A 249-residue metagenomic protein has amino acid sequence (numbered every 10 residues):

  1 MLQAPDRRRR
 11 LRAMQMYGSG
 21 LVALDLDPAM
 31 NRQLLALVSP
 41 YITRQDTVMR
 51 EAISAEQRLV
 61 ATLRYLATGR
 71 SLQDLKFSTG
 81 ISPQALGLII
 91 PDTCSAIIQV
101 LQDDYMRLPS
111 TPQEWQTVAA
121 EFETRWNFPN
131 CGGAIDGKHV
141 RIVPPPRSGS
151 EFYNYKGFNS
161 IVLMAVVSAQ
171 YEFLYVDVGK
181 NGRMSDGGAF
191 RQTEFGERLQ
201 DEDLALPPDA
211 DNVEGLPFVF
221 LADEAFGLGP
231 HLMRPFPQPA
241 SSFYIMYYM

Functional and structural regions predicted by a protein language model:
M1-Q45, Q99-D103: Charged, often Cys/His-bearing segments associated with DNA-binding zinc-finger transcription factors
Q33-L34, A61, V118: A structural signal for short hydrophobic/aromatic patches embedded in well-ordered alpha helices
S39-P40, L66-S71, G227: Short connector loops/turns at beta-strand edges and beta->alpha or beta->beta junctions
Q45-A52: Short, surface-exposed loop/turn segments at secondary-structure junctions
A55-T68: Short, amphipathic alpha-helical "recognition" segments used to contact nucleic acids or chromatin
L72-D74, S78-I90, S95-M249: Short, well-ordered secondary-structure "scaffold" segments embedded in the functional core of diverse domains
